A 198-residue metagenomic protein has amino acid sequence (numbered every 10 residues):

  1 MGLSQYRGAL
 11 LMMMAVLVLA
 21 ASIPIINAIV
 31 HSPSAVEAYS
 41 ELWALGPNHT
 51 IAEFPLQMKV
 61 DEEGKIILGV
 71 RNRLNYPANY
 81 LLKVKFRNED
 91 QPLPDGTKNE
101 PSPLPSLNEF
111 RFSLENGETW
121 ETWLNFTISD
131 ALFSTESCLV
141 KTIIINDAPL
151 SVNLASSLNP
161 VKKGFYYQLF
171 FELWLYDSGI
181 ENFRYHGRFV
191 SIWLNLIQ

Functional and structural regions predicted by a protein language model:
M1-A44: A eukaryote-biased signal for short, well-structured alpha-helical docking elements
A35, Y39-E53, F86-L107: Short aromatic-acidic-glycine turn motif
K59-I66: Short, solvent-exposed loop/turn segments enriched in Ser/Thr/Gly
V70-L74: Asparagine-centered strand-capping/turn motif at beta-strand->loop junctions
P77-V84, P94, T135-S137: Short, hydrophobic/aromatic beta-strand segments
K83-K85, C138-F183: Internal, hydrophobic beta-strand segments that form the core of beta-sheet-rich folds
K98-I143: Intrinsically disordered, low-complexity Pro/Gly/Ser/Thr-rich segments with frequent PxxP/GP/PP motifs and embedded
G179-Q198: Short beta-strand elements
